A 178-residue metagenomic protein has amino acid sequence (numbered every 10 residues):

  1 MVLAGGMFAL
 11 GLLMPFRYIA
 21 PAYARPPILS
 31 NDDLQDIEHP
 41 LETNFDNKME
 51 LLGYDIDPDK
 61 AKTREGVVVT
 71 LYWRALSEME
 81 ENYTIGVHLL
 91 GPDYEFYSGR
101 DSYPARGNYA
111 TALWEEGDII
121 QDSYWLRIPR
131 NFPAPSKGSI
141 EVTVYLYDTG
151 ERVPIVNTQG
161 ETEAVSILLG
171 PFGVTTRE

Functional and structural regions predicted by a protein language model:
M1-E178: C-terminal luminal/periplasmic domains and tails of membrane-associated envelope-modifying transferases
